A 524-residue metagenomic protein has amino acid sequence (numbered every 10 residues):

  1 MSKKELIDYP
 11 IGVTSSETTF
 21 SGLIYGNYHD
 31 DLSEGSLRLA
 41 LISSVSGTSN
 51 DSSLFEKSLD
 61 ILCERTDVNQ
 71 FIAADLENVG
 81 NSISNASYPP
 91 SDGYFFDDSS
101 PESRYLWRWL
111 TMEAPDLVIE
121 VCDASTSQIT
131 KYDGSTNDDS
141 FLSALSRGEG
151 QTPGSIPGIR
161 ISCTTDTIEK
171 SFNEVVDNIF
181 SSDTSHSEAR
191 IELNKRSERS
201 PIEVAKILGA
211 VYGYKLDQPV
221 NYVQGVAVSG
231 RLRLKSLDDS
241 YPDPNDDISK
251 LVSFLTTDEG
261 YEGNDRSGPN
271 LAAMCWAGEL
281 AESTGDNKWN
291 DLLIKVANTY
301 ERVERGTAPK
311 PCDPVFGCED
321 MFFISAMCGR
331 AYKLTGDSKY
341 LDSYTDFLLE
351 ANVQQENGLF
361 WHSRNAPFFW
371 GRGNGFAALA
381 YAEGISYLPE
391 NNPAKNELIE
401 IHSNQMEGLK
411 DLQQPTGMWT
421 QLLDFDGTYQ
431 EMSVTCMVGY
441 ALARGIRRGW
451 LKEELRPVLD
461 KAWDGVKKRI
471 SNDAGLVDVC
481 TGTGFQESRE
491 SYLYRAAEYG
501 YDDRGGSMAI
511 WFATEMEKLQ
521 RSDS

Functional and structural regions predicted by a protein language model:
M1-Y9, E17-G22, S44, S182-I202: Mature N-terminal, pre-catalytic/accessory segment of carbohydrate-active enzymes
P10-T19, L32-I156, S162: Active-site/substrate-binding loop(s) of hydrolase catalytic cores
E192-A205, Y214-G225, L237-P242, D246 (+4 more regions): CBM-like carbohydrate-recognition segments
L208-V211, S229-L232, L271-S283, K310-F323 (+3 more regions): Carbohydrate-binding/catalytic loop surfaces
D246, L255-N365, F369: Extended ligand-binding groove/face enriched in aromatic
A331-K339, G384-N396, I446-E453: Inter-helical turn/loop segments and adjacent helix faces that build the functional surface of alpha-helical bundle
A382-D424: Oxyanion-binding "anion nests"
